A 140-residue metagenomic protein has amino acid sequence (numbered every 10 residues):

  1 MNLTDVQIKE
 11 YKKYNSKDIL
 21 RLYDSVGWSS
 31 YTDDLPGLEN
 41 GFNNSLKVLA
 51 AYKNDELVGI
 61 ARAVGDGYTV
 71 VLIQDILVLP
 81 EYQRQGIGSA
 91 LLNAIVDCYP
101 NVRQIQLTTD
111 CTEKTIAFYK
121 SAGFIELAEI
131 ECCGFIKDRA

Functional and structural regions predicted by a protein language model:
M1-T32, I130: Short amphipathic alpha-helix that is part of the acyltransferase structural core
Y11, L79, D110: Residue-level recognition of the GNAT/N-acetyltransferase active site
E39-A50, R103: A short helix-loop-beta-strand connector motif used in the catalytic cores of GNAT acetyltransferases and, in some
A50, E56-G65, T69-L72, L77: Conserved beta-strand in the GNAT
Y82, G86-L91: Conserved acetyl-CoA pyrophosphate-binding loop and the N-cap/start of the following alpha-helix in GNAT-like
C98-D110: Conserved GNAT acetyl-CoA-binding A-motif
C111-C133: Conserved active-site alpha-helix within GNAT-family acetyltransferase domains
